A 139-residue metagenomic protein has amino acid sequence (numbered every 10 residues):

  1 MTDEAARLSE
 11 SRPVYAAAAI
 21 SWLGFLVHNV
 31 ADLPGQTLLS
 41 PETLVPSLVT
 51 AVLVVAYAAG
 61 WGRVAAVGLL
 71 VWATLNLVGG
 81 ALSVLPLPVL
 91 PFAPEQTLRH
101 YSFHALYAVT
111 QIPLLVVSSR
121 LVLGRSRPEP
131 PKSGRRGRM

Functional and structural regions predicted by a protein language model:
T2-M139: Polytopic alpha-helical membrane-helix bundles and their juxtamembrane interface segments in multi-pass membrane
